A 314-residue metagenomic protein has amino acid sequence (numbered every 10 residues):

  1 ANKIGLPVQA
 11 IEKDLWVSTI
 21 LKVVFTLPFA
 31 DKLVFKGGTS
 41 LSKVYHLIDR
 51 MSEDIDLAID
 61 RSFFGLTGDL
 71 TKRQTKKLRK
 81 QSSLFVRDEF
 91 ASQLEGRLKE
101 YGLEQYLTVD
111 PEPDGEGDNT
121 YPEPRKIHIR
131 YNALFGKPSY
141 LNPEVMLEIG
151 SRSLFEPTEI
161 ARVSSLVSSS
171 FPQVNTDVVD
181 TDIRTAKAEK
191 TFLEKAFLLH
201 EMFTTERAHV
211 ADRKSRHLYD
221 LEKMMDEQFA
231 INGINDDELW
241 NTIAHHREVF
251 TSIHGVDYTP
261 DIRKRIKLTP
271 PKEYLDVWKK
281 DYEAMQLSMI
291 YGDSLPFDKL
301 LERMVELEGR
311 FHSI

Functional and structural regions predicted by a protein language model:
A1-L33, Y45-D49, R61-I314: Structured mid-to-C-terminal alpha-helical surface segments
F35-T39: Glycine-rich beta-strand-to-loop/alpha-helix junction loops that act as flexible
S42: Nucleotide phosphate-binding site architecture
L57: Glycine-rich active-site/cofactor-binding loop and its immediate structural neighborhood
